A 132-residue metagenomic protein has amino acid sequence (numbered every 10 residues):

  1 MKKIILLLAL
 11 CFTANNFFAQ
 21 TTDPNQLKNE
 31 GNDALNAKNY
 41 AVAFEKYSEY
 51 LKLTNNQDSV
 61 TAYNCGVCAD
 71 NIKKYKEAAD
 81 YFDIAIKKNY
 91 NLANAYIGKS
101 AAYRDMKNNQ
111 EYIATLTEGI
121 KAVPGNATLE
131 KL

Functional and structural regions predicted by a protein language model:
N25, S59-V60, N94, T128: Start-of-helix register in tetratricopeptide repeats
N36-A37, D70-I72, D105-M106, A122: Register position in tetratricopeptide repeats
Y50-L51, I84-A85, E118-G119: Canonical positions in the second alpha-helix
N55-N56, Y90, P124: Short coil turns that delineate tetratricopeptide repeat
Y63-N64, G98, K131-L132: Canonical tetratricopeptide repeat
